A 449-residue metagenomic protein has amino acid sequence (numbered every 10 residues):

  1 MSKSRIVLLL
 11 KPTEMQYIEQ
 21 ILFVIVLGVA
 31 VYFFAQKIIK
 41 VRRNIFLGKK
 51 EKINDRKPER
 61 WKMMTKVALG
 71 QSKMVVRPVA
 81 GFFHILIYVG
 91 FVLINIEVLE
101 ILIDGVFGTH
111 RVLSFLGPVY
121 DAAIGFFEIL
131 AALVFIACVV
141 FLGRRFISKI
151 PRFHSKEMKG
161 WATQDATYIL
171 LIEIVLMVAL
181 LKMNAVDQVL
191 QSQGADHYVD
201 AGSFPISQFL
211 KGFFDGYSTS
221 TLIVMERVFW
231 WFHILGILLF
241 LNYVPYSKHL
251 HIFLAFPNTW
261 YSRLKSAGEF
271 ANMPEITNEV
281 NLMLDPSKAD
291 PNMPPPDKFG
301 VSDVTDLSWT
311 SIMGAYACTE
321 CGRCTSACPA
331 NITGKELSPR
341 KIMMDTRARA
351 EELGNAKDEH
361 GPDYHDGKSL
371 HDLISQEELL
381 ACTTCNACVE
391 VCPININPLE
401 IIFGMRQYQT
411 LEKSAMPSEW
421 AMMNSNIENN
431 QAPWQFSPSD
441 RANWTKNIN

Functional and structural regions predicted by a protein language model:
S2-S4: Serine residues within intrinsically disordered or low-complexity segments
I6-A289: Membrane-embedded alpha-helical bundles of multi-pass integral membrane proteins
L22, F34-I38, P78-G81, I85 (+9 more regions): Peripheral terminal and linker regions in Fe-S/redox and tRNA-modifying enzymes
S287-A315, N331-F436: Ferredoxin-type iron-sulfur electron-transfer modules in oxidoreductases and energy-metabolism complexes
T319: Segments forming glycine/polar-rich beta-alpha architectures that bind adenosine-containing cofactors
